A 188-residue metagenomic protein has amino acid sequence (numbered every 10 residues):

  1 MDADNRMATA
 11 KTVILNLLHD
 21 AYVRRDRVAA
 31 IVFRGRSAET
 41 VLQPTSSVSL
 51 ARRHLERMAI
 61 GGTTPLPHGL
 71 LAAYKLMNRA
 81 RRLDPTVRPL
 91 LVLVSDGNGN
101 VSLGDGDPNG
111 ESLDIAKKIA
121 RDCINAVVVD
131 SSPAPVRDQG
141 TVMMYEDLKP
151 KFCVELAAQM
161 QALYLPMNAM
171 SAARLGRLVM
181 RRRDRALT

Functional and structural regions predicted by a protein language model:
M1, N100-S102, P135-R137: Short, solvent-exposed loop/turn segments at secondary-structure junctions
M1-P44, H68-A72, L76, P89-V94 (+1 more regions): Von Willebrand factor
D4-M7, L103-D107: Short, solvent-exposed loop/turn segments at secondary-structure boundaries
Q43-V48, E155: Short, flexible, mixed-charge acidic loops at enzyme active sites
V48-R53, T64-P65, P89, P135-R137: Alpha-helical scaffolds that organize eukaryotic protein assemblies
A59-T63: A glycine-rich helix N-cap at a beta->alpha junction
A72-R88, D105-T188: Von Willebrand factor type A / integrin I
G97: Active-site metal-binding loops of divalent metal-dependent hydrolases
